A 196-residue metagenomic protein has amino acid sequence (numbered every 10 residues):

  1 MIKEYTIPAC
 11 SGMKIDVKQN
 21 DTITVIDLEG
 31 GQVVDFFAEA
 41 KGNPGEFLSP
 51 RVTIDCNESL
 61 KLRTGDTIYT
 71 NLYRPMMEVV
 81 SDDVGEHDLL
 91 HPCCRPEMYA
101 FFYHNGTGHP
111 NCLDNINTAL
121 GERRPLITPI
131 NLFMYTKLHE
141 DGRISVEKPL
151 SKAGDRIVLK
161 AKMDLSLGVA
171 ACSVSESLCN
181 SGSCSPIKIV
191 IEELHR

Functional and structural regions predicted by a protein language model:
M1-R196: Acidic, Ser/Thr/Pro
